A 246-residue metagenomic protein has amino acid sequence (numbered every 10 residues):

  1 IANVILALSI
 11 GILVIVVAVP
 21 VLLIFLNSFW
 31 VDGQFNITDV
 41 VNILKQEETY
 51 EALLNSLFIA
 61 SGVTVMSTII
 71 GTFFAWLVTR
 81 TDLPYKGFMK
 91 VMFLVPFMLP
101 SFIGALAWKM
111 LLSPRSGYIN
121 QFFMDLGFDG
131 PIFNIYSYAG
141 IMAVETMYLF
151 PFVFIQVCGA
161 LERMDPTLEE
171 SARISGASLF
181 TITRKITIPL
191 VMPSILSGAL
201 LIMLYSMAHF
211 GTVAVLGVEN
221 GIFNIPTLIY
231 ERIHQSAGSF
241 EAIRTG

Functional and structural regions predicted by a protein language model:
A2-G33, E47-E162, L190-G211, V215 (+1 more regions): Membrane-water interface segments at the C-terminal ends of transmembrane alpha-helices in multi-pass inner-membrane
D32-I37, G221-N224: Extracytoplasmic catalytic/substrate-binding loops of multi-pass membrane glycan-assembly enzymes
N36-K45, T183: A short amphipathic helical element positioned immediately N-terminal to and/or at the very start of a transmembrane
N42-E48, Y136, M207-F210, A214-G246: Interhelical loop and adjacent transmembrane-helix boundary motif in polytopic membrane transport permeases
L53, G176-A177: Polytopic alpha-helical membrane proteins, predominantly small-molecule transporters/carriers
L168: Helix-turn-helix DNA-binding elements, focusing on the entry/boundary residues of the two helices that contact DNA
S175-G176, P189: Glycine/proline-centered hinge or cleavage motifs at structural transition points of membrane proteins
